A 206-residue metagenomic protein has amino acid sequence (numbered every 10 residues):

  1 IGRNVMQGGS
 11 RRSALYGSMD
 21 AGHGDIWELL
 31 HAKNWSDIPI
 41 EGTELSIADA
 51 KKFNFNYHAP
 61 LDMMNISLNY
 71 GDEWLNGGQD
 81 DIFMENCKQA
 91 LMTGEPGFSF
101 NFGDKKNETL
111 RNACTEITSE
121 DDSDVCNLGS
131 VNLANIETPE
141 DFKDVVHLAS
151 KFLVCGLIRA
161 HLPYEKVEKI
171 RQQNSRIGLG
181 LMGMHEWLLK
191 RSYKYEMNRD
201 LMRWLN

Functional and structural regions predicted by a protein language model:
I1, V5, Q89-R176, L181-R191: Function-dense linear segments that define catalytic or interfacial modules in macromolecule-processing proteins
N4-N107, L181-N206: Conserved, charged catalytic cores of large soluble enzymes
